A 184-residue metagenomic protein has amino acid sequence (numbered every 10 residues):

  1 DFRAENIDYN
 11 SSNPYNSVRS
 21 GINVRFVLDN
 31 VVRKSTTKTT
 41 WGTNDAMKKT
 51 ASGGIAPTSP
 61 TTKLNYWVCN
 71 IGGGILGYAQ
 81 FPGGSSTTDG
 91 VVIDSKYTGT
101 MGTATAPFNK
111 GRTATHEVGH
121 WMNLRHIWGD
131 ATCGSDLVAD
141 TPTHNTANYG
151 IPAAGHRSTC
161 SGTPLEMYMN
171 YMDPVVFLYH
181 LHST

Functional and structural regions predicted by a protein language model:
D1-D8, V31-R33, I71-G74, Y97-G99 (+3 more regions): Acidic glycine-/aspartate-rich tracts in secreted/extracellular proteins
D1-T62, N70: Propeptide-to-catalytic entry region of secreted or membrane-anchored zinc metalloproteases
N6-V18, K49-A56, I75-G83, N148-S161: Intrinsically disordered, low-complexity boundary segments flanking structured domains
S20, P60, T87, T163-E166: A short, structural micro-pattern
N23-R25, K63-N65, G90, E166-Y171: A residue-level signal for beta-strand positions that form part of recognition/binding surfaces within mature
K49-G129: Active-site-proximal segment of zinc-dependent metalloprotease catalytic domains
T105-L178: The catalytic-center signature of Zn2+-dependent metalloproteases
L178-T184: Pan-zinc metallopeptidase signature
